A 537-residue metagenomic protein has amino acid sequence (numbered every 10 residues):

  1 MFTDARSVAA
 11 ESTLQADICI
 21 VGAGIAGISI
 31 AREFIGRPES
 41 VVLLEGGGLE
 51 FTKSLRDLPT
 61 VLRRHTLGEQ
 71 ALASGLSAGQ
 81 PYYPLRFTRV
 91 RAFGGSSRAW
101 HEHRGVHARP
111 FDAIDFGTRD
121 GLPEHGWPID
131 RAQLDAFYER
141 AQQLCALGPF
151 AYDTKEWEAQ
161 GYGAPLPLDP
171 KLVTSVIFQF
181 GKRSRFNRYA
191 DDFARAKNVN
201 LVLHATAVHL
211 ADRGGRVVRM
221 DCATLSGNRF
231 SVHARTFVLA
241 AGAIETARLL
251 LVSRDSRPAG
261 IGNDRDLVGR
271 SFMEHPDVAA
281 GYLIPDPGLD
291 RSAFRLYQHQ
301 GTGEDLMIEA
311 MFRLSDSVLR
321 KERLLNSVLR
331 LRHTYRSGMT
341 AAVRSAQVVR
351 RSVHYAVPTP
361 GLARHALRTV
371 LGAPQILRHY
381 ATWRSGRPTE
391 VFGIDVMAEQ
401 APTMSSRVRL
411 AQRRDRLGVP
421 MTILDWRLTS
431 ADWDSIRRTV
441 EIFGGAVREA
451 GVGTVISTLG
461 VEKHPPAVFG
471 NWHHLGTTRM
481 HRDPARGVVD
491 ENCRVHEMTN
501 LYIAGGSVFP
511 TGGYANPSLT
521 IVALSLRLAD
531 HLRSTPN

Functional and structural regions predicted by a protein language model:
M1-I18, G36-P38, L526, S534-N537: Extreme N-terminal leader/targeting segments of oxidoreductases
A16-L43: N-terminal Rossmann-like FAD-binding beta1-loop-alpha1 element of flavoenzymes
G36, S40, G47-P59, L210 (+5 more regions): Glycine-rich loop(s) and the adjacent beta-strand/alpha-helix scaffold that form part
G48, A240, L251-P388, N537: Mid-to-C-terminal "cap/lid" subdomains and adjacent gly/pro-rich loops that border and regulate access to redox
L62-T154, A401-M404, V408-A411, R416: Redox-cofactor-proximal catalytic regions of oxidoreductases
A73-T88, N228-F230, A234, E462 (+1 more regions): Short, hydrophobic/aliphatic alpha-helical segments
Q80-Y82, D115-V217, A467-G470: Conserved redox-cofactor binding core of oxidoreductases
V202-R213, L377-R409, L417-G512, S518: A glycine-rich dinucleotide-binding beta-alpha-beta segment and adjacent secondary-structure elements that constitute
